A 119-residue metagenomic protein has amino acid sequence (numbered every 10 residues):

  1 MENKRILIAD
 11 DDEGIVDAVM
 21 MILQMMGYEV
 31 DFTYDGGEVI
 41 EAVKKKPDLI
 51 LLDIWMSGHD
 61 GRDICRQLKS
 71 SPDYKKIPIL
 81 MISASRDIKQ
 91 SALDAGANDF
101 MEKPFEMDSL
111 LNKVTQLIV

Functional and structural regions predicted by a protein language model:
E13-D31: Two-component/phosphorelay signaling modules centered on CheY-like receiver
V16, S57-G58, K103: The feature encodes the CheY-like receiver
F32-L49: Acidic, metal-coordinating helix/loop segments flanking the phosphotransfer/catalytic sites of two-component signaling
D53: Active-site residues of response regulator receiver
L80-I82: Hydrophobic/aromatic residues positioned on beta-strands within the core alpha/beta folds
F105-T115: C-terminal output helix
